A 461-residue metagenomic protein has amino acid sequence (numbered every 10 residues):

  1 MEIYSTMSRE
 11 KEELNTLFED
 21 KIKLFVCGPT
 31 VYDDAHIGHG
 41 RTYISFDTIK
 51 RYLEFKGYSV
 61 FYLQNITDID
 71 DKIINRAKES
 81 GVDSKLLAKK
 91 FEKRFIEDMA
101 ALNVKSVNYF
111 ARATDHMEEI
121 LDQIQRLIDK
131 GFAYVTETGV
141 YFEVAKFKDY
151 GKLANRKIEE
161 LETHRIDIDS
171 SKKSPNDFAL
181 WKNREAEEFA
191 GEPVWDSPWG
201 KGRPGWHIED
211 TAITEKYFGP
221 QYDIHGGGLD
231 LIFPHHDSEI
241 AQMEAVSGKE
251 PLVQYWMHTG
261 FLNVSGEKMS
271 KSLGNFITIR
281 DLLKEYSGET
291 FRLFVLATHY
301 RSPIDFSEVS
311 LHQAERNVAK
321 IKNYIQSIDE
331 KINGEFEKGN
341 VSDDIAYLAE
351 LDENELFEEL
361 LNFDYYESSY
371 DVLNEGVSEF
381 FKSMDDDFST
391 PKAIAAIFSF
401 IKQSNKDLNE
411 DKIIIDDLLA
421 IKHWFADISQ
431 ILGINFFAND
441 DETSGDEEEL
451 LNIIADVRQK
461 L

Functional and structural regions predicted by a protein language model:
M1-Y32, D47, E97, E118-K331: Alpha-helical recognition segments enriched in aromatics with Gly/Pro capping that present substrate-recognition
S8-E13, L17-K105: N-terminal, positively charged nucleic-acid-binding surface of large information/translation enzymes
I66-D70, E92-F95, K105-I120, T138-F147: Short, glycine/charge-rich beta-strand/loop segments that flank catalytic centers and engage negatively charged groups
A77-S84, N108-T114, G200, G228-L229: The substrate-binding groove and active-site-proximal loops of carbohydrate-active enzymes, especially glycoside
K268, T278-L461: Structural preference for alpha-helix termini/caps and helix-kink/transition segments
